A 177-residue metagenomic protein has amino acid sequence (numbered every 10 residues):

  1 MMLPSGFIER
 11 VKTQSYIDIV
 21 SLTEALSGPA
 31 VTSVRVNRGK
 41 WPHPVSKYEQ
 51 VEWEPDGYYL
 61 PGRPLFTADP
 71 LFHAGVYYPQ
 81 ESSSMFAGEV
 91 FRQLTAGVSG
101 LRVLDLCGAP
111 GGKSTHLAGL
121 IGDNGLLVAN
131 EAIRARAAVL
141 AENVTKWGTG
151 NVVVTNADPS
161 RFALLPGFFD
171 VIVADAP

Functional and structural regions predicted by a protein language model:
M1-P177: S-adenosylmethionine
